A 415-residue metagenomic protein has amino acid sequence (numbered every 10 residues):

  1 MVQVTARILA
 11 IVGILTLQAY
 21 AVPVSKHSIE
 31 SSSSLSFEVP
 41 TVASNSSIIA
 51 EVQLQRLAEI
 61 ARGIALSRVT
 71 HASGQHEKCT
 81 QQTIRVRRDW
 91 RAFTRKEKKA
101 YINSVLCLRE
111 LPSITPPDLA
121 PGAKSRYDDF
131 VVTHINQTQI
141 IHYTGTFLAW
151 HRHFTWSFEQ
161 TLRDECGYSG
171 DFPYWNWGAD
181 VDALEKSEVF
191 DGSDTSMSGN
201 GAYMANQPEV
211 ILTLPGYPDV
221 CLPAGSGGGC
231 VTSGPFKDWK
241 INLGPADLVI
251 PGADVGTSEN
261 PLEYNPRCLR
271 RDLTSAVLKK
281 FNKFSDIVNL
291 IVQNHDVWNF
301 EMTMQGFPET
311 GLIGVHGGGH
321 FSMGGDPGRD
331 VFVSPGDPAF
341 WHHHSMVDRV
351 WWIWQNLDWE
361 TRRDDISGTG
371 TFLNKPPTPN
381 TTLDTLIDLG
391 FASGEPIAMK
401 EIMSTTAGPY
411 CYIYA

Functional and structural regions predicted by a protein language model:
M1-S32: Fungal secretory targeting signals
V22-A415: C-terminal accessory segments of proteins
